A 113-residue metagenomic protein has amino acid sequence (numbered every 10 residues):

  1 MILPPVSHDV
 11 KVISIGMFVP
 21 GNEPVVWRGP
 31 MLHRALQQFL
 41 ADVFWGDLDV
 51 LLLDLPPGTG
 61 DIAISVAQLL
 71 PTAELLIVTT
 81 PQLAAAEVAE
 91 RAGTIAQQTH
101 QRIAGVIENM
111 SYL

Functional and structural regions predicted by a protein language model:
M1-L52, T59-I62, T72-E74: Nucleotide-state-sensitive switch-loop elements of NTP-binding domains
D42-W45, D49-L113: Conserved catalytic-core segment of NTP-binding enzymes
